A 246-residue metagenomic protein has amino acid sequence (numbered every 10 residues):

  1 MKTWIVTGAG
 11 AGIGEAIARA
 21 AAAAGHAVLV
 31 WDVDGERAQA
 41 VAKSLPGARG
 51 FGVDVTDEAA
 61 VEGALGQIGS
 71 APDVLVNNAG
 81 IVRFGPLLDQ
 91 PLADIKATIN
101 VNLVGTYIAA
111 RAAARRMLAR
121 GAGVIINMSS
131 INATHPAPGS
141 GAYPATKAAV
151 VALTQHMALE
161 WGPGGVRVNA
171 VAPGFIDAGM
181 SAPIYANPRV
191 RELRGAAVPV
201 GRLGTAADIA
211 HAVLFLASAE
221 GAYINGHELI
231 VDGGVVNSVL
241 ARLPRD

Functional and structural regions predicted by a protein language model:
P86-L87, D94-I99, R194: Substrate-binding pocket helix/loop in short-chain dehydrogenase/reductase
Q90, P136-P144, H156, R242-L243: Active-site loop-to-helix junction immediately N-terminal to the catalytic Tyr of the SDR YXXXK motif in Rossmann-fold
A110, T146, T154: Active-site helix of classical SDR
R115, L159-P163, A222: Alpha-helical segment proximal to the catalytic Tyr-Lys
S130: Residue(s) in the substrate-gating loop at a strand-loop-helix junction that position the organic substrate next
A170, R189-I224, V231-G233: C-terminal helical subdomain
N225-D246: Short C-terminal tail/terminal secondary-structure segment of NAD(P)H-dependent dehydrogenase/reductase domains
